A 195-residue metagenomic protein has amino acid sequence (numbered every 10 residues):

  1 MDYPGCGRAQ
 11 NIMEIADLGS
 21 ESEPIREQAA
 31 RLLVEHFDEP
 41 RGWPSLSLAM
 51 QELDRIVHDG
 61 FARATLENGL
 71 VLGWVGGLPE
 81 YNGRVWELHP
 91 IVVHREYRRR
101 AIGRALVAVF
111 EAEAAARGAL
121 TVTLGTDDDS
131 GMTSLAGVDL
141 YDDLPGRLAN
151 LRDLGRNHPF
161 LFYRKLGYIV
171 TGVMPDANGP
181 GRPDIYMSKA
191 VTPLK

Functional and structural regions predicted by a protein language model:
D2-E27, K189, P193-K195: Conserved N-terminal entry element of GNAT/NAT acetyltransferase domains
A30, V34-R63, G76: Active-site rim helix/loop that mediates acceptor-substrate recognition in acyltransferases
L70-P79, E87-V92: Conserved beta-strand in the GNAT
R84-R95, T123-D127: Conserved acetyl-CoA binding element of GNAT-fold acetyltransferases
V93, R99-A112: Conserved acetyl-CoA-binding loop-helix of GNAT-fold acetyltransferases
A114-G155: Conserved GNAT acetyl-CoA-binding A-motif
R156-P159, P175-P183: Short glycine/proline-centered loop/turn elements that form peptide/ligand docking sites
Y163, Y168: Conserved active-site tyrosine of GNAT-family acetyltransferases
